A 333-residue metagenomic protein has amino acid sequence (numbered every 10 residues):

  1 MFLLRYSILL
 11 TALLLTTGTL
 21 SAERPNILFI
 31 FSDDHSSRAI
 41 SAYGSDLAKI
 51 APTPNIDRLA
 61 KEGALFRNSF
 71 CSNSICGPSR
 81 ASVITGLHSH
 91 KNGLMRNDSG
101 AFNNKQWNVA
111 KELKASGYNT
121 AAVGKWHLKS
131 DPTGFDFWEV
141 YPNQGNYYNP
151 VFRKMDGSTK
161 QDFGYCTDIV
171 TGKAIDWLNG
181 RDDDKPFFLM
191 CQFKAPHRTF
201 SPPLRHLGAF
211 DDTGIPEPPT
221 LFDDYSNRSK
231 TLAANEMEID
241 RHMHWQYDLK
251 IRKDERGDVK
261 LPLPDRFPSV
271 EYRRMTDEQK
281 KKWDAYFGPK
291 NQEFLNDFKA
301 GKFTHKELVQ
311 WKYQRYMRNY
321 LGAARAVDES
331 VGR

Functional and structural regions predicted by a protein language model:
L4-R5, L14-R333: Formylglycine-dependent sulfatase
